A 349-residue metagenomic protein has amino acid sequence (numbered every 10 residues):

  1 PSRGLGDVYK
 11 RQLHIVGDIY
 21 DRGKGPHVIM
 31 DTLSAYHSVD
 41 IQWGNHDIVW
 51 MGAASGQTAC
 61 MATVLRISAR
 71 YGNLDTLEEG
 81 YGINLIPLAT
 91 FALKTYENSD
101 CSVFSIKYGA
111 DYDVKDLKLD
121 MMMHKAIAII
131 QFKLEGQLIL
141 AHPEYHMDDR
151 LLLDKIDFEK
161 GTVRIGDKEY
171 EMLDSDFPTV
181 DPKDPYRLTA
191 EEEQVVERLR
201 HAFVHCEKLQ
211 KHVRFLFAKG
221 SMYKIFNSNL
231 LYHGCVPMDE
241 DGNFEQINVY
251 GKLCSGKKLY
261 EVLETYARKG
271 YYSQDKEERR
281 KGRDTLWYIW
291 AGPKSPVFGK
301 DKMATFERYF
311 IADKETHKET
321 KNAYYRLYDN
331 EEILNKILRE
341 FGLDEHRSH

Functional and structural regions predicted by a protein language model:
P1-L5, Y9: Single conserved hydrophobic/aromatic residue that forms the stacking wall/gate of nucleotide- or nucleobase-binding
R3, I48-D111, K115: Extended charged low-complexity segments that act as oligomerization/scaffolding linkers
R3, K94-H205, L230, G234-I333: Active-site-proximal loop/helix segment associated with metal-binding centers of metalloenzymes
K10-L13, F341-S348: Short, surface-exposed connector motifs at secondary-structure boundaries
L13, D21, P185-F226: Extended, Lys/Arg-enriched charged tracts that mediate electrostatic binding to polyanionic substrates
L13-I15, I41-Q42, L230: Residue-level marker for buried hydrophobic side chains located in beta-strands that build the well-ordered beta-sheet
G17-Y20, G25, G44-D47, G234-V236 (+1 more regions): Active-site metal-binding loops of divalent metal-dependent hydrolases
I29-L33, A54-I67, P237-C254: Short secondary-structure boundary/capping segments
